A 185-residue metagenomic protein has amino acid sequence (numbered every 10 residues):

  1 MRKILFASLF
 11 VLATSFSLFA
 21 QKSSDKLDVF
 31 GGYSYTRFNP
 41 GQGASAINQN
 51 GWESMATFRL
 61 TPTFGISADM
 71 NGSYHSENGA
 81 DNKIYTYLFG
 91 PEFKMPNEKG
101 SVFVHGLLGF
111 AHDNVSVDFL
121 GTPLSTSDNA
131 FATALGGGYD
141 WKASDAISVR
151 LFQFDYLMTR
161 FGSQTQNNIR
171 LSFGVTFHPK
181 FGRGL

Functional and structural regions predicted by a protein language model:
M1-I4: Positively charged n-region of N-terminal signal peptides that target proteins for export
A7-S15: Bacterial N-terminal signal peptides
F10-V11, S148, M158: Short, linear, compositionally biased motifs with a strong N-terminal bias
L12-A13, G72, S163: Alpha-helical transmembrane segments and their juxtamembrane interfaces
F16, A20-L60, I66, G72-S73 (+1 more regions): Short glycine/proline- and aromatic-enriched beta-strand/turn motifs that initiate or cap beta-hairpins
Q21, M55-G121, A130-G136, W141-A143 (+3 more regions): Gram-negative (and chloroplast) outer-membrane scaffold detector with strong preference for beta-barrel transmembrane
N39-Q42, H75-G79, F119-S125, M158-G162: Extracellular loop and loop/strand-boundary signature of outer-membrane beta-barrel proteins
Q166-N168: Extracellular carbohydrate recognition
